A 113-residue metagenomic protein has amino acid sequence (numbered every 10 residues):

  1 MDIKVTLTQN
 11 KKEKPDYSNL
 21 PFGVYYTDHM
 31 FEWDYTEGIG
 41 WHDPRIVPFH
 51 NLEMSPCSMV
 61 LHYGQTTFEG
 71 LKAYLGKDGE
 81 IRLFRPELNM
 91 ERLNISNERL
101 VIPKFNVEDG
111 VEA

Functional and structural regions predicted by a protein language model:
M1-A113: Conserved alpha/beta cores of soluble small-molecule-handling proteins
